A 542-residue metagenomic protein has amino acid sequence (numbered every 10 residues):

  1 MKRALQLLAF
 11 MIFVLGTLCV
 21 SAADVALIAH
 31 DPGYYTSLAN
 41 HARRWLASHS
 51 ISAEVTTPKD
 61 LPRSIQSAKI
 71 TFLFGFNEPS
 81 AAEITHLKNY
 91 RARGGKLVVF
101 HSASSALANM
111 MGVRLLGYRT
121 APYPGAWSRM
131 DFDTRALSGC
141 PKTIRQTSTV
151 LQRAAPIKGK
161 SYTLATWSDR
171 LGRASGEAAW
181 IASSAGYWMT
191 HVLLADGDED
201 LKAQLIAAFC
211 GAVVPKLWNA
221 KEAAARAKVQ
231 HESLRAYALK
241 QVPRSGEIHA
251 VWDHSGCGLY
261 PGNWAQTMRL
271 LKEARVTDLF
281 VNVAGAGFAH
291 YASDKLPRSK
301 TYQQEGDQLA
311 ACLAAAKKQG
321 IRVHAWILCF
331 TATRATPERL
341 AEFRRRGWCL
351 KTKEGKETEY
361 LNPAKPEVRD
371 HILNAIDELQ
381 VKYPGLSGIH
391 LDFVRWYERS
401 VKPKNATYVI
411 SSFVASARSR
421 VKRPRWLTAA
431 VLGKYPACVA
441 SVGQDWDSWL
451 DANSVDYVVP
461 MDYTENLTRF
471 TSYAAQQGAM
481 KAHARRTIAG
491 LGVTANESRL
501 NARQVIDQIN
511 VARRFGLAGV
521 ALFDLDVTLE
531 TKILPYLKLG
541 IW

Functional and structural regions predicted by a protein language model:
A23-L27, G33, S37-S48, R63 (+3 more regions): Extracellular ligand-binding/catalytic regions of CAZymes and related secreted enzymes and adhesion modules
D24-M110: Helical hinge/lid and interdomain linker segments adjacent to catalytic or ligand-binding clefts that mediate domain
S37, A121-E199: Catalytic beta-strand/loop cores that center a nucleophilic Ser/Cys/Thr and support acyl-enzyme chemistry
H49, N263-F288, P384-G388, F515-G519: Catalytic domains of carbohydrate-active enzymes, especially glycoside hydrolases
E78-R145, S161-T163: A glycine-rich, often tryptophan-bearing local segment used as a flexible ligand/cofactor-contacting loop or short
Q241-W252, G256-L259, L309, L313 (+1 more regions): Active-site-adjacent "subsite" loops/lids of carbohydrate-active enzymes
R322-A332, H390-V394, A406-V442, R486-T494: Aromatic-lined carbohydrate-recognition surfaces of secreted/lumenal glycan-active proteins
S454-F470, Q477, H483, T487-W542: Substrate-binding cleft of secreted/luminal carbohydrate-active enzymes
